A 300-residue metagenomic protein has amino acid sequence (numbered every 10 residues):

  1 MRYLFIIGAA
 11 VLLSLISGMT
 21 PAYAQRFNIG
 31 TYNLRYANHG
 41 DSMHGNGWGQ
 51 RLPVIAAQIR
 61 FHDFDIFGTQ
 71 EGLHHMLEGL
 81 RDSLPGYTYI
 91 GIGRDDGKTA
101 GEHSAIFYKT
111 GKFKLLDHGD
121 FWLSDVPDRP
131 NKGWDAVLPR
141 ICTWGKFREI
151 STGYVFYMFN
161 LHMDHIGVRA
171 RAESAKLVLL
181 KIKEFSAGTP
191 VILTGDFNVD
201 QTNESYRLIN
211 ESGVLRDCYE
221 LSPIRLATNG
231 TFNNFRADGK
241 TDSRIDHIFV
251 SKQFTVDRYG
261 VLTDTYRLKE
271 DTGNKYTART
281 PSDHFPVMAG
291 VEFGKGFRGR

Functional and structural regions predicted by a protein language model:
F5, M19-S83, R94-E102, K176 (+1 more regions): N-terminal, active-site-proximal structural segment of metallo-dependent hydrolase catalytic domains
I6-I16: Bacterial N-terminal signal peptides
F27-L34, I55-L80, F107, G145 (+5 more regions): Active-site beta-strand/loop signature of hydrolases that rely on acidic residues for catalysis
L34-A37, G72-M76, R94-K98, K112-F113 (+5 more regions): Solvent-exposed loop/turn segments at secondary-structure junctions within structured extracellular/periplasmic domains
G40-N46, F64-I66, N131, N160-V168 (+2 more regions): Second-shell loop/turn segments in exported
I66-Y157, G260-L262: Structured beta-strand-rich core segments of catalytic domains in phosphoester-bond hydrolases
V137-I141, R148-A172, K176, E184-F185: Metal-dependent phosphoester/phosphodiester hydrolase catalytic core
K146, R169, E173, L180-V191 (+1 more regions): Metal-dependent phosphoester-hydrolase catalytic domains
